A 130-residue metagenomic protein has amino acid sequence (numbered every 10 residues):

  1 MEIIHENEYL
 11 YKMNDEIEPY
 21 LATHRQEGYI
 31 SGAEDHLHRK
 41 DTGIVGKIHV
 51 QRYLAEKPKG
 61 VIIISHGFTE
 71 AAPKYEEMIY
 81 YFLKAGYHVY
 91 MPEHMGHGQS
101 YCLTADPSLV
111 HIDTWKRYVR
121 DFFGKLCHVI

Functional and structural regions predicted by a protein language model:
M1-T42, H49-Q51: An N-terminal hydrophobic leader/cap segment in hydrolases
G43-I48, L54-V61, Y87: Proline/glycine-enriched tight loop/beta-turn segments at coil->beta junctions that connect or precede beta-strands
K59, H66-E70: Active-site glycine-rich loops that stabilize anionic/oxyanionic intermediates across multiple enzyme folds
G60, T104-H111: A short, mixed-charge helix-start or loop-turn motif at secondary-structure junctions
I64-G67, M91: Structural cue for short, hydrophobic secondary-structure segments
A72, I79-A105: Conserved alpha/beta-hydrolase
V110-I130: Alpha/beta-hydrolase active-site loop
